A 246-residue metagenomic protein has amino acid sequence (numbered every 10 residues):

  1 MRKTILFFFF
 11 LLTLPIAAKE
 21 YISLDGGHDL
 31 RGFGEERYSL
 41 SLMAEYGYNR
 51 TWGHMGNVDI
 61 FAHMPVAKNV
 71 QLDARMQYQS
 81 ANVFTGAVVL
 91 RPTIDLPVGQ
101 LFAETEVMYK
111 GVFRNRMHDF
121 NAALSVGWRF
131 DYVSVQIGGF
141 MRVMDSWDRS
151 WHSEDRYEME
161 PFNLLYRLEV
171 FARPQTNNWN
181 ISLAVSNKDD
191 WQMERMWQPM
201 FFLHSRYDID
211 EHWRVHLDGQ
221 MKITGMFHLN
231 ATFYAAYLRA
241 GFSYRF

Functional and structural regions predicted by a protein language model:
T4-T13: Sec-dependent N-terminal signal peptides
A18-A81: Short glycine/proline- and aromatic-enriched beta-strand/turn motifs that initiate or cap beta-hairpins
H28, A44-Y46, I60-M64, V88-I94 (+7 more regions): Residues on the lipid-exposed face of transmembrane beta-strands in outer-membrane beta-barrel proteins
E36, W52-V58, N82-V88, L101 (+7 more regions): Residues that define the transmembrane beta-barrel architecture of outer-membrane proteins
Y38-L40, V66-A74, D95-A103, D131-I137 (+3 more regions): Repeated loop/turn-to-beta-strand initiation elements of outer-membrane beta-barrel proteins
A44-R50, M76-N82, I94, V107-F113 (+6 more regions): Transmembrane beta-strands of outer-membrane beta-barrel pores
R167, F171-R214: Intrinsically disordered, low-complexity segments enriched in Gly and acidic/Ser/Thr residues that form flexible
R195-F246: Predominantly the C-terminal beta-signal and adjacent terminal strand-loop region of outer-membrane beta-barrel
